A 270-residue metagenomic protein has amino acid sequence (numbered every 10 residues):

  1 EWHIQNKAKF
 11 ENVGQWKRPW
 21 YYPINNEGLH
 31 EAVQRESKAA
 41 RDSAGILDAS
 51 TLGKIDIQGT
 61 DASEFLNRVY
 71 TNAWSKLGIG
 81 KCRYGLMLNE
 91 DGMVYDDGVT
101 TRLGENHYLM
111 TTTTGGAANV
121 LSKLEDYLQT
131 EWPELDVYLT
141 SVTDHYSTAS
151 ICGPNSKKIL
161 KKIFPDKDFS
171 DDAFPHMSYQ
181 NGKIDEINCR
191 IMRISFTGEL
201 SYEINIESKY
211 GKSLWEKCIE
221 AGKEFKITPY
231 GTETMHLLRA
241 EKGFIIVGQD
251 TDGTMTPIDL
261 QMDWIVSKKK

Functional and structural regions predicted by a protein language model:
E1-L88, M93: Acidic, proline/glycine-enriched N-terminal capping motif
E1-N12, R18-W20, G28, G104-H107 (+1 more regions): Conserved, structured C-terminal
R35-D42, M87-D97, P133-L135, K183-I191: Short amphipathic beta-strand starts and helix->beta connectors
I46, K54, L86, V99 (+3 more regions): Conserved hydrophobic/aromatic beta-strand scaffold that supports enzyme active sites
L47-D61, T101-L109, T148-I151: N-terminal glycine-rich flavin-associated loop
D48, D97, E203: Acidic active-site catalytic centers that drive phospho-/nucleotidyl reactions and related ester hydrolyses
N72-Y127: Well-ordered mid-protein domain cores that form the structural environment of catalytic cofactors
